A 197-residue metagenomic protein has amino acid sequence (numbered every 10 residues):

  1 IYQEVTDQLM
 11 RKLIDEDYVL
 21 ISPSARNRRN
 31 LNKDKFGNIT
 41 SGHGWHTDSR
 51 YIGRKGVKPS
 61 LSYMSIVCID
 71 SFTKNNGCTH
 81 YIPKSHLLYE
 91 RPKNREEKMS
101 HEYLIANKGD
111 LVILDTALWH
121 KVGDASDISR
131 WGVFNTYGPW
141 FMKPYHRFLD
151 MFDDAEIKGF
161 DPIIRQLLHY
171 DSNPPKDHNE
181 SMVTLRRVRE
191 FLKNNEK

Functional and structural regions predicted by a protein language model:
I1-R28, I52-S60: Signature of the catalytic double-stranded beta-helix
Y2, I82, L114: A conserved hydrophobic position in a structured secondary element of the catalytic/binding core that shapes
L9, M64-C68, L118-K121: Short, hydrophobic/aromatic alpha-helical segments in well-folded domains
I14-Y18, D70, A117: Hydrophobic/aromatic-lined pockets within catalytic cores
P23-A25, C68, K84, T116-L118: Short, well-ordered beta-to-alpha junction loops that form the rim of enzyme active sites and present histidine/acidic
P23-A25, S65-V67, V133-Y137: A structural signal for short, well-ordered beta-strand segments
N32-I105, M142-F152: Catalytic core of non-heme Fe(II) oxygenases with the double-stranded beta-helix
L88-L118, G123-K197: Conserved double-stranded beta-helix
